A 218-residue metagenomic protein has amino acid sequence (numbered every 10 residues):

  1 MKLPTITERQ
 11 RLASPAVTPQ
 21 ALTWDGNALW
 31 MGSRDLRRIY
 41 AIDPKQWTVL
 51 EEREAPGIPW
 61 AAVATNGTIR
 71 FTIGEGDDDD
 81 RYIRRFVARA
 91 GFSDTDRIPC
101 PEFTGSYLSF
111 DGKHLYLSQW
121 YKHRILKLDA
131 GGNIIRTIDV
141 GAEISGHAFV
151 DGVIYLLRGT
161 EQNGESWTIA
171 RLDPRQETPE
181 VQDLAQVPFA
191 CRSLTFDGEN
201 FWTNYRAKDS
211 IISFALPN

Functional and structural regions predicted by a protein language model:
Q10-P15, E52-P56, R97-E102, T137-A142 (+1 more regions): Surface loop/turn motifs at the tips and blade-to-blade linkers of beta-strand repeat domains
R11-R37: Beta-strand-rich domains and repeat architectures in extracellular enzymes and scaffolds, especially beta-propellers
V17-L22, G57-T65, E102-D111, V140-D151 (+1 more regions): Repeated scaffold domains used in trafficking and secretory/extracellular systems, primarily beta-propellers
W30-L36, F71-D80, L115-K122, L156-G164 (+1 more regions): Conserved beta-strand positions in repeat-built beta-propeller and related beta-rich domains
R38-Y40, D78-R84, I125-L126, G164-A170 (+1 more regions): Structural motif
D43-W47, V87-G91, D129-N133, D173-E177 (+1 more regions): Short loop/turn segments that connect beta-strands within beta-propeller blades
V49-N66, I73: Blade-loop segments of beta-propeller domains
C191-N218: Blade-level signature of beta-propeller repeat domains, shared across WD40, Kelch, NHL, RCC1 and BNR/Asp-box propellers
